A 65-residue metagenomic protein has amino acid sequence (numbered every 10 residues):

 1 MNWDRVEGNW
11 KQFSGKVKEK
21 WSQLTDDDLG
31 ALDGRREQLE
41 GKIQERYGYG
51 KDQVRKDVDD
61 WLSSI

Functional and structural regions predicted by a protein language model:
M1-I65: Intrinsically disordered, low-complexity, hydrophilic segments
